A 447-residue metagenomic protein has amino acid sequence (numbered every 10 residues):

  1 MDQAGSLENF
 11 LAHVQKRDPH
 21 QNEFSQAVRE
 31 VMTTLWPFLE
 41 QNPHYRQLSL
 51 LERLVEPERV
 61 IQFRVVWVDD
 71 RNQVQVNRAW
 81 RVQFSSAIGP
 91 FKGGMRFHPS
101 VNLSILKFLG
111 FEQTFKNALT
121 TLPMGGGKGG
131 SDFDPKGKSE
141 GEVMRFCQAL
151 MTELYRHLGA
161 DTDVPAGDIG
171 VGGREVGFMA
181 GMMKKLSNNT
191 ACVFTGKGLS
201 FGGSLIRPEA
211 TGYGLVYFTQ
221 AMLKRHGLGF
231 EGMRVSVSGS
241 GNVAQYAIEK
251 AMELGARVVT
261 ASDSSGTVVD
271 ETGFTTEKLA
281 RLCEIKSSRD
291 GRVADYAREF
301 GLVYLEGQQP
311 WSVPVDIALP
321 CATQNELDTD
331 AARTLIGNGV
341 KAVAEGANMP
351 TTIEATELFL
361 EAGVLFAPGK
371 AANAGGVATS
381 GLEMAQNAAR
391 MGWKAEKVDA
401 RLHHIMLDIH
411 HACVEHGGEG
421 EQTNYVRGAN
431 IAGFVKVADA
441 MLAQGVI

Functional and structural regions predicted by a protein language model:
M1-L205, D439-G445: N-terminal ligand-binding/catalytic initiation module
D2-A27, M222, I336-I447: Adenosine-phosphate binding glycine-rich loop
L11-A12, R29, T33, L103 (+15 more regions): Predominant activation on well-ordered alpha-helical scaffold segments within soluble catalytic domains
N72, D168-I169, S204-T211, S236-S240 (+2 more regions): Active-site nucleophile and cofactor-binding loops and adjacent substrate-binding regions of central metabolic enzymes
T162-A166, T190-F194, V237, T260-D263 (+5 more regions): General beta-strand structural signal in soluble alpha/beta enzymes
T195-G198, G203-P314: Glycine-rich phosphate/diphosphate-binding loop of Rossmann-like nucleotide-binding domains
G266-F366, A371: Rossmann-like adenosine-cofactor binding region
